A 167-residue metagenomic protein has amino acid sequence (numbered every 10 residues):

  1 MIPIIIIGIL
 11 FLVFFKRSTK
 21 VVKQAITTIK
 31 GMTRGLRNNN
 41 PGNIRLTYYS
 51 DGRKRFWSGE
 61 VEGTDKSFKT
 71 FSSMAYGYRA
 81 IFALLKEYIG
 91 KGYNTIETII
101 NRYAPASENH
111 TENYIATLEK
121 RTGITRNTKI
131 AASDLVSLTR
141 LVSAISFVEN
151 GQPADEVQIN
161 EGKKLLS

Functional and structural regions predicted by a protein language model:
M1-T19: Single-pass alpha-helical membrane anchors
V13-S167: Cell-wall polysaccharide-cleaving catalytic domain and substrate-binding groove, primarily in peptidoglycan/chitin
